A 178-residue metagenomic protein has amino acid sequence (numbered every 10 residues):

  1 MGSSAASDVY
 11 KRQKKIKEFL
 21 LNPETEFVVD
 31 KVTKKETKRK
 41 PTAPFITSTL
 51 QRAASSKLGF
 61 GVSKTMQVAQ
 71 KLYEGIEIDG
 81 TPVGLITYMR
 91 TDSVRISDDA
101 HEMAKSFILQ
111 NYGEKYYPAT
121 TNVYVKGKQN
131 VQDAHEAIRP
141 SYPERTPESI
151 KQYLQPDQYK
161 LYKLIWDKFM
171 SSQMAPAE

Functional and structural regions predicted by a protein language model:
M1-A6, Y10: Single conserved hydrophobic/aromatic residue that forms the stacking wall/gate of nucleotide- or nucleobase-binding
K14-K163, K168-A177: Structured DNA-binding interfaces in DNA transaction proteins
